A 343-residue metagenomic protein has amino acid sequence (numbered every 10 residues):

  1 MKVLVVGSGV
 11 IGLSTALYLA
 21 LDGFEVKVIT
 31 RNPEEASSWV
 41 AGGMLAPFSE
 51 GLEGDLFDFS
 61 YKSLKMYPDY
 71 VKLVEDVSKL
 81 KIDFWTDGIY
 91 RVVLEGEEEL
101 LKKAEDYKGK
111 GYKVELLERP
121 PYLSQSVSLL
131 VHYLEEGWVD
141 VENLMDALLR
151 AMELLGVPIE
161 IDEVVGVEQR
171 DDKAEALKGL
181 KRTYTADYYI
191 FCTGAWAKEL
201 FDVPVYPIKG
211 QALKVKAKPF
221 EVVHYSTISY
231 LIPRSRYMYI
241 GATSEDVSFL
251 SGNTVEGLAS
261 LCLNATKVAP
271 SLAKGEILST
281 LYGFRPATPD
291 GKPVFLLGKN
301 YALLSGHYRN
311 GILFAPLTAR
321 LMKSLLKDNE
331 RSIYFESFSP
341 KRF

Functional and structural regions predicted by a protein language model:
K2-K27: N-terminal Rossmann-like FAD-binding beta1-loop-alpha1 element of flavoenzymes
S14-L21, M44, I82-W85, Y184 (+1 more regions): Active-site substrate-recognition segment that forms the wall of the catalytic cavity or substrate channel
A20-V40: Glycine-rich FAD pyrophosphate-binding loop
M44-P121: Dinucleotide-binding Rossmann-like beta1-alpha1 core, especially the glycine-rich loop that anchors the ADP
G51-L52, L80-R91, V114-L155, I161 (+2 more regions): Helix-loop-beta segment of a Rossmann-like dinucleotide-binding subdomain
D58-K62, E95-E98, V131-R150, G252-E256 (+1 more regions): Short beta-strand to alpha-helix junction loop
G137, P158-E175: A conserved short coil-to-beta-strand element within the FAD-binding core of flavoproteins
V141, E276-F343: C-terminal catalytic lobe of FAD-dependent flavoproteins
